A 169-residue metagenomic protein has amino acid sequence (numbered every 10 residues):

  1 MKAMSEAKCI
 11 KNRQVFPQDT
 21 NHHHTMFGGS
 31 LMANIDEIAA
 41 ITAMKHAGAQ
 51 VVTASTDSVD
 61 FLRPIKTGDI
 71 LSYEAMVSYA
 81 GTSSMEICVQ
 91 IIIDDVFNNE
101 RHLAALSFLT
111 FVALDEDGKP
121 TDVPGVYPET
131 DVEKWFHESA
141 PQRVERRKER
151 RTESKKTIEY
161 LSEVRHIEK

Functional and structural regions predicted by a protein language model:
K2-E6, M26, A40-S72, V77-Y79 (+2 more regions): Hydrophobic beta-strand-centered segment that forms part of the acyl-chain substrate-binding groove
A3-F27: Extended boundary segments
S5-C9, T67, S78-K169: HotDog/MaoC-like acyl-thioester-processing domains
N12-V15, D60, T110: Generic structural detector for well-ordered beta-strands
N21, L31, D36-E37: N-terminal, Lys/Arg-enriched amphipathic/low-complexity engagement segments that precede the first folded domain
F27, L31-M32, T121: Short, flexible micro-motifs
